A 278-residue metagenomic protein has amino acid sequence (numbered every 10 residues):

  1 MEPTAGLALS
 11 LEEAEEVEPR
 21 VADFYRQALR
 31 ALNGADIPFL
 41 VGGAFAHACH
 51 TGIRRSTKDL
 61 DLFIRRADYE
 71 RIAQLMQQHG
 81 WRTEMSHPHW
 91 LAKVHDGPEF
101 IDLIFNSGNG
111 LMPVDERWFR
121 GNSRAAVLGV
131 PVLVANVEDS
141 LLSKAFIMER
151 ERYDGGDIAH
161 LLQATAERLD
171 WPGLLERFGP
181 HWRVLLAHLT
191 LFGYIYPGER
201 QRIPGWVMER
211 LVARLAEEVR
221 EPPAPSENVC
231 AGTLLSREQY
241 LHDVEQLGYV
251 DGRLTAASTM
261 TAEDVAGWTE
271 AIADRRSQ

Functional and structural regions predicted by a protein language model:
M1-Q278: Compositionally biased terminal segments of proteins
